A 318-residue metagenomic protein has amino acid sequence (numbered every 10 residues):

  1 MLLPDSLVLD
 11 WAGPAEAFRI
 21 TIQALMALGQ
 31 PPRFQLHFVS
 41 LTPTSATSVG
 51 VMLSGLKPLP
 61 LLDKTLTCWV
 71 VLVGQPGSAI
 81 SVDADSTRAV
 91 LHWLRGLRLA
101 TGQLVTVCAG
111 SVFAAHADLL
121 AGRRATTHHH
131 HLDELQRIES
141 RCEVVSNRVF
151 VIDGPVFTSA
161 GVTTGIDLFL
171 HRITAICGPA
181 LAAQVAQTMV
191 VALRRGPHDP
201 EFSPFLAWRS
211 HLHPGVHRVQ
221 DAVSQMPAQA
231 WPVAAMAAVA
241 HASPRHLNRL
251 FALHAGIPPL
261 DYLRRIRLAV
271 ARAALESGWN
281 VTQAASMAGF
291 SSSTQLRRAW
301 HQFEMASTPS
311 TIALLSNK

Functional and structural regions predicted by a protein language model:
M1-L104, A114-H116, S146, T174 (+3 more regions): Extended, subdomain-level signal for the structured scaffold at the beginning of enzyme domains
A15, R19, Q136, I166-L170: Predominant activation on well-ordered alpha-helical scaffold segments within soluble catalytic domains
L104-V105, T126, V145, F157: Structural detector of well-ordered beta-strand residues that form the stable sheet scaffold of enzyme domains
S111-V112, H131: Alpha-helix capping/helix-boundary segments
V112-L120, V151, G165-L168: Acidic/polar active-site rim loop that often engages polyanionic ligands
A121-R148, V185: A conserved active-site-flanking secondary-structure segment within enzyme catalytic domains
I152-M189: Conserved anion/nucleotide-ligand pocket segment
